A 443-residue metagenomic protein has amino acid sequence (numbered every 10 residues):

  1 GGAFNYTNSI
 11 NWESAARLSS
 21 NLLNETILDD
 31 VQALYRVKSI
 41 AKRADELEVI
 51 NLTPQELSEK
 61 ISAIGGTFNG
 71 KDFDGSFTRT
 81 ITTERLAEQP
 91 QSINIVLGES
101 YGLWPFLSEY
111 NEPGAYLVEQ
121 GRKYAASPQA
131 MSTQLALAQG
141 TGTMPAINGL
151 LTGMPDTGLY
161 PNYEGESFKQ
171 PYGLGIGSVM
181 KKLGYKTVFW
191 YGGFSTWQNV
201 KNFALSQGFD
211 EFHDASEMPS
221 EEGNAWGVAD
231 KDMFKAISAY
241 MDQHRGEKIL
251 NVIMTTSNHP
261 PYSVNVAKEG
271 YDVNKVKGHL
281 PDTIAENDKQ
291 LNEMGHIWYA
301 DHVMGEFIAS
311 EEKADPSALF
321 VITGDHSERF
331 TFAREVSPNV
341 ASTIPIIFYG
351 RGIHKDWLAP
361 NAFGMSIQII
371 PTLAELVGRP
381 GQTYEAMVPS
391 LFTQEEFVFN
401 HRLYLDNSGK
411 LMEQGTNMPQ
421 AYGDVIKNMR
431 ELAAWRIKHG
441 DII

Functional and structural regions predicted by a protein language model:
G1-Q91, S108-E119, A125, G173: N-terminal secretory/membrane-targeting segments
G65-I443: Solvent-exposed soluble domains appended to multi-pass membrane proteins
